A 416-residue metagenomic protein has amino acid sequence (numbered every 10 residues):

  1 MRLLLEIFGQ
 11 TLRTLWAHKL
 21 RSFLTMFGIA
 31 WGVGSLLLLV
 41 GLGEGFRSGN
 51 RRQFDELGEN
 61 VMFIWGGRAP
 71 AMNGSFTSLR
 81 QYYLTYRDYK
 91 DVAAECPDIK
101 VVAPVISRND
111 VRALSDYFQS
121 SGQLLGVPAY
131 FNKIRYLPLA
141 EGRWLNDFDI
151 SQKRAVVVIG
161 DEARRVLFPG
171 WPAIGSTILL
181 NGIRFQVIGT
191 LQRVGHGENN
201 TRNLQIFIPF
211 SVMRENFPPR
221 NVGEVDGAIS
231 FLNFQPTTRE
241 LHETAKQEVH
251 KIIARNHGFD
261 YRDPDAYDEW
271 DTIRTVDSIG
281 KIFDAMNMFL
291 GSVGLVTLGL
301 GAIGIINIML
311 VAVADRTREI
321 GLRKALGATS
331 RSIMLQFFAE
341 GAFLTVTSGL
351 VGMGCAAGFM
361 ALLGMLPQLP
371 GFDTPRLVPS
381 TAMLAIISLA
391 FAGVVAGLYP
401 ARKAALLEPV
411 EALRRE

Functional and structural regions predicted by a protein language model:
L3-E6, A401-E416: Short cytosolic juxtamembrane segments of multi-pass membrane proteins
L5-W16, L20-G28, L39, M288-G364 (+2 more regions): Transmembrane alpha-helical interface segments in multi-pass membrane proteins
G9-W16, E44-R47, R51, R274-L290 (+1 more regions): Alpha-helical membrane-interface segments at transmembrane helix boundaries
L42, N50-Q53, I279-I282, I306-R316: Juxtamembrane alpha-helical signal-transduction segment immediately C-terminal to a transmembrane helix
E44-Q123, Y130, F148, R165-V166 (+3 more regions): Hydrophobic, regular-secondary-structure patches
L125, A129-L145, K153-D260: Mid-to-C-terminal secondary-structure elements that act as membrane-proximal/extracytoplasmic interface segments
N233, L241-H242, K246-V249, D260-G294: Peri-transmembrane interface segments
